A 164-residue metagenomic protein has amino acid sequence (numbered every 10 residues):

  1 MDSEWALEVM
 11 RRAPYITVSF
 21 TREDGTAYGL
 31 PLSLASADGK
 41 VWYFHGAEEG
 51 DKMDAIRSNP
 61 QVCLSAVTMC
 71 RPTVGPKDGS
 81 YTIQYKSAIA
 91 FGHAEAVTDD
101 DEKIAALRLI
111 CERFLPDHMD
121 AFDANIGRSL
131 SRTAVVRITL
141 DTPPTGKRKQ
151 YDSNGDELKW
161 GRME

Functional and structural regions predicted by a protein language model:
M1-T17: Short, basic/aromatic recognition patches
M10, A55-I56, I110: A generic structural signal for nonpolar/aromatic side chains embedded in well-ordered alpha-helices
A13-E48, L64: Short beta-strand segments
T21-E23, A47-E49, V67-M69, H93 (+1 more regions): Histidine- and/or cysteine-centered catalytic micro-motif in compact active-site loops
A37, R57-N59: A short, compositionally biased micro-patch
E49-D54, C63, R71-P72: Histidine-centered metal-chelating micro-motifs
M69-E164: Charged, gly/pro-rich active-site loop segments
